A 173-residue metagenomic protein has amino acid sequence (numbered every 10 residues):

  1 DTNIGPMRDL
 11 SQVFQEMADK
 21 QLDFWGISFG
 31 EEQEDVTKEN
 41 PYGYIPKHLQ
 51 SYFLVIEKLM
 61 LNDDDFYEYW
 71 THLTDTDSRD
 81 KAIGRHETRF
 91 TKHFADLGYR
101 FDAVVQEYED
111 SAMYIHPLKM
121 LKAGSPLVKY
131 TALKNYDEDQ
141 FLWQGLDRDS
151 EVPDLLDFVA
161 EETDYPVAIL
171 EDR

Functional and structural regions predicted by a protein language model:
D1-R173: ER/Golgi luminal nucleotide-sugar-dependent glycosyltransferases, focusing on the catalytic module
